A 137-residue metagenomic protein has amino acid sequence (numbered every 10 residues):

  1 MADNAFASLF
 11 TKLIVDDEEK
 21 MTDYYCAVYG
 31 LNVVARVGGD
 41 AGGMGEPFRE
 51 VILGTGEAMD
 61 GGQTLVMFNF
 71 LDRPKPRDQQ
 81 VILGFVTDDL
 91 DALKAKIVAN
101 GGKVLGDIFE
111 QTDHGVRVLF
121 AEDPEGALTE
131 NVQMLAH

Functional and structural regions predicted by a protein language model:
A2, K12-G61: Core segments of cupin and vicinal oxygen chelate
A2-N4, L9-L13, K94-H137: Vicinal oxygen chelate
S8-L9, D78-I82: Eukaryotic phosphotyrosine signaling hubs
M21-Y24, L90-K96: Short amphipathic alpha-helices within nucleic acid-binding modules
D40-G45, R73-K75, E110-D113: A short beta-turn/loop motif at secondary-structure boundaries
P47, Q79, G115: Exposed loop/turn and edge beta-strand positions of beta-sandwich/beta-sheet ligand-binding modules
E50-I52, G84, V118-F120: Short hydrophobic/aromatic beta-strand element in the GNAT-like acyltransferase core that lines or flanks the acyl-donor
F70-P74, L135: Short, solvent-exposed aromatic-acidic interface loops
